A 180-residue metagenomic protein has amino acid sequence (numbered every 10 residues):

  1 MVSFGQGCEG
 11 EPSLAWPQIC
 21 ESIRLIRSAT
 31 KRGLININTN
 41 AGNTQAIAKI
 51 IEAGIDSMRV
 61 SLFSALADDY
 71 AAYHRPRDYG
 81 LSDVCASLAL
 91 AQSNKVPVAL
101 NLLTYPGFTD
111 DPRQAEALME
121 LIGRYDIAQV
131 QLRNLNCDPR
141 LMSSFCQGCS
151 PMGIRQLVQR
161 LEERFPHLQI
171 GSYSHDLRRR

Functional and structural regions predicted by a protein language model:
M1-P17, R27-A46, A53-V84, A128-Q131: Core AdoMet radical
G7-E9, N40-G42, F63-A65, L103-Y105 (+2 more regions): Active-site beta-loop-alpha junctions enriched in small/polar residues
A15-I19, A46, D110-Q114, G153: Residues at alpha-helix caps and immediate loop-helix transition turns in enzyme cores, especially N- and C-cap
W16-K31, L81-V96, C149-S172: Alpha-helix-loop-beta-strand connector modules within alpha/beta enzyme cores
I26, I50, A91, L121-I122: Generic structural signal for hydrophobic
A53, N94, R124-Y125: Structural motif
R75-R77, S87-Q114, N136: Conserved strand-turn element in the central/C-terminal portion of the radical SAM core barrel that lines
R113-R180: Auxiliary Fe-S-binding modules of radical SAM enzymes
